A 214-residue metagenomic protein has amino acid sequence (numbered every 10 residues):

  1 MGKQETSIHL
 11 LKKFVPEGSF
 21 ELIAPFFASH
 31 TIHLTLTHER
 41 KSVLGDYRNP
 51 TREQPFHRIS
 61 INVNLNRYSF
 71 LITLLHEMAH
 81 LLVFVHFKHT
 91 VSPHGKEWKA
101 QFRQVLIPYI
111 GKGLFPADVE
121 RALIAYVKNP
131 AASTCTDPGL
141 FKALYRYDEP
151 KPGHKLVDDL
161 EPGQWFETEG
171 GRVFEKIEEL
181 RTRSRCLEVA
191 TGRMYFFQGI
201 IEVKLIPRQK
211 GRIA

Functional and structural regions predicted by a protein language model:
G2-E53, R58-I59, N64-R67, F87-A214: Metalloprotease/metallohydrolase-associated module, dominated by Zn2+-dependent proteases
I72-V85: Active-site recognition of the HExxH zinc-binding catalytic motif
